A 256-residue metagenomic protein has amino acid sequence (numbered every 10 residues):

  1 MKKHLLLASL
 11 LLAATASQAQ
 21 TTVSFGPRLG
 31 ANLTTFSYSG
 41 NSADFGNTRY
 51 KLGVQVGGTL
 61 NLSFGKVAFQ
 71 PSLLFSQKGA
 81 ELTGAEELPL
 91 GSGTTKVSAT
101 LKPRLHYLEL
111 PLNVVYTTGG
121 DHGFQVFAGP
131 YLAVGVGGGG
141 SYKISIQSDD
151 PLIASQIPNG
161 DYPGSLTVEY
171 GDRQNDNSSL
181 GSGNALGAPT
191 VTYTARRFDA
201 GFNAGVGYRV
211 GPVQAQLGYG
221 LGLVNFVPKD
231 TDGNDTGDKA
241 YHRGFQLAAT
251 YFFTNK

Functional and structural regions predicted by a protein language model:
M1-R28, A249-K256: Bacterial Sec-dependent N-terminal signal peptides
Q18-Q20, Q55, Q70, Q77: Glutamine-centric residue-chemistry signal
Q20-G57, A195, T254-K256: Short glycine/proline- and aromatic-enriched beta-strand/turn motifs that initiate or cap beta-hairpins
T21-F25, G65-F69, L108, H122-F124 (+3 more regions): Outer-envelope beta-barrel architecture signal
P27-A31, V54-L62, L73-F75, L110-Y116 (+4 more regions): Residues on the lipid-exposed face of transmembrane beta-strands in outer-membrane beta-barrel proteins
T35-K51, K78-H106, G135-D199, L223-G244: Extracellular/periplasm-exposed beta-strand and loop segments of Gram-negative cell-envelope proteins, dominated by
K51, G120-G123, G205, K239: Solvent-exposed loop/turn segments connecting transmembrane beta-strands in outer-membrane beta-barrel proteins
V114-T117, T192-T194: Short helix-to-loop capping/linker segments positioned immediately adjacent to catalytic or ligand/cofactor-binding
